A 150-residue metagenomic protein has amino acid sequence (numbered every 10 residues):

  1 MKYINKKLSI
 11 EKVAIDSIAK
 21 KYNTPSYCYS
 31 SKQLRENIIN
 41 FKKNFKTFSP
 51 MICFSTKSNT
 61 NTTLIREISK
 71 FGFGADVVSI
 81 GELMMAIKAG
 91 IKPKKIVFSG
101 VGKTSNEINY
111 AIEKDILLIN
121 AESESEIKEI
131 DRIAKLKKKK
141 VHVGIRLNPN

Functional and structural regions predicted by a protein language model:
M1-I119, E124-H142: A charged N-terminal "starter" segment
H142-N150: Flexible glycine-/small-residue-enriched beta->alpha junction loops that bind anionic phosphate/pyrophosphate groups
